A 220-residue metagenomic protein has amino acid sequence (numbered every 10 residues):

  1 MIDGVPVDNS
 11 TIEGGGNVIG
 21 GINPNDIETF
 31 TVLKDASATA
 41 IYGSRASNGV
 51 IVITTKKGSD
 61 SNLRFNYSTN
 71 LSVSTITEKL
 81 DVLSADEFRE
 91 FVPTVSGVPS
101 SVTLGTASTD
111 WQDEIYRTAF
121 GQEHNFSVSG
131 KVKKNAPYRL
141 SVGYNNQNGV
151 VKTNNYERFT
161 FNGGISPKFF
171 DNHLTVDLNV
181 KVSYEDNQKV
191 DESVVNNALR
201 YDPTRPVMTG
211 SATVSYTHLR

Functional and structural regions predicted by a protein language model:
I2, S59-S108, V150-K152, T160 (+1 more regions): Surface-exposed loop/interface segments of Gram-negative outer-membrane beta-barrel transport/assembly proteins
V5-K34: Short acidic/polar hinge/loop motifs at secondary-structure boundaries that mediate gating or recognition
P24-N66, G121-E123, G143-N145: A beta-strand signature from Gram-negative outer-membrane beta-barrel systems, especially the internal plug domain
Y42-S47, N154-E157, E192: Short, glycine-/polar-rich solvent-exposed loops and beta-turns at beta-strand/coil boundaries
N48, G121-N125, Y156-N162: Transmembrane beta-barrel architecture of outer-membrane proteins
T55-K57, G130-V132, P167-F169: Residue-level signature of outer-membrane beta-barrel architecture
S101-N145, V214-R220: Outer-membrane beta-barrel transmembrane strand signature
Y116-T118, K152-E157: Replace "Gram-negative outer membrane beta-barrel proteins" with "bacterial and organellar outer membrane beta-barrel
